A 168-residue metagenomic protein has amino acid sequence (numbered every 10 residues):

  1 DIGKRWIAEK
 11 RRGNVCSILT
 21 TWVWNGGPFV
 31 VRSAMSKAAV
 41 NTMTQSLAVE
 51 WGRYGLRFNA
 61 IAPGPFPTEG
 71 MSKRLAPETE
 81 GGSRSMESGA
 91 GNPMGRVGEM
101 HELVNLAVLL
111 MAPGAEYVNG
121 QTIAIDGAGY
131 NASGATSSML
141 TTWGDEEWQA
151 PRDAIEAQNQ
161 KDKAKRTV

Functional and structural regions predicted by a protein language model:
D1-R5, A39, S46-W51, L106-A107 (+1 more regions): Conserved alpha-helical elements of the SDR catalytic core
W6-I7, V118: A short, flexible helix-to-loop-to-beta junction within the catalytic ATP-binding CA
I7-A39, T44-R53, P65-F66: Catalytic loop of short-chain dehydrogenase/reductase
N41, E69, H101-V104: Residues in well-ordered alpha-helical elements
G52, R57, V118-G120: Short, small/polar-rich loop/turn modules that mediate ligand/substrate recognition or access, typified
R53, P65-G91, G134-K163: A glycine/serine/threonine-rich, flexible loop-to-helix segment that serves as the NAD(P) cofactor-binding "lid"
R57-P67, M111, A124-D126: Conserved SDR Rossmann-fold cofactor-binding beta-strand/turn motif
R96-I125, Y130-N131: C-terminal substrate-recognition "lid" of short-chain dehydrogenase/reductases
